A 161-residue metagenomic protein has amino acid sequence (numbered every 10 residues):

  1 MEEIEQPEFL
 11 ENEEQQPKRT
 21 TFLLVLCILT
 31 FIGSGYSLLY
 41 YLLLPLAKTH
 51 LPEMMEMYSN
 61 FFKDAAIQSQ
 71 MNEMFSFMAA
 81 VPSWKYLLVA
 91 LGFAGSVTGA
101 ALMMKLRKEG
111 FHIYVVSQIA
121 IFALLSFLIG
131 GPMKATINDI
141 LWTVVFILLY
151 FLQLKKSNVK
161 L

Functional and structural regions predicted by a protein language model:
E2-L161: Topology signature of small-to-medium multi-pass alpha-helical membrane proteins
